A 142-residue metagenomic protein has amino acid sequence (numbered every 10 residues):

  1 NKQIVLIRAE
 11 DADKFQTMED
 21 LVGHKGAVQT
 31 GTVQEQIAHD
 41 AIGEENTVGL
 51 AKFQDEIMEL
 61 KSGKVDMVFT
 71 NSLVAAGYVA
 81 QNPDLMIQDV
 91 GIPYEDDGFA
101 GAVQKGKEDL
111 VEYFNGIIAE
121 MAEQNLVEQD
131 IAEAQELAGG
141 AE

Functional and structural regions predicted by a protein language model:
N1-I7, A76-I118, A138-E142: Periplasmic-binding protein-like
I4-L6, A27, G49, A100-A102 (+1 more regions): Soluble periplasmic/extracytoplasmic beta-strand elements of cell-envelope proteins
I7-G26: Flexible hinge/capping segments at coil-to-helix
R8-A9, G31-V33, K52-F53, F69-Y78 (+2 more regions): Beta->alpha turn/N-cap motifs
E19-D20, D40-A41, Q54-F69, L73 (+1 more regions): Short helices/loops that flank or line small-molecule/ion binding pockets
L21, L60-K61, G101, F114: Hydrophobic residues within well-ordered alpha-helices
K25, K64, N125: Conserved functional loop/turn residues at catalytic and ligand-binding sites
V33-L50, I87-P93, N115-E142: Ligand-binding clefts/hinges and TM-proximal coupling segments of bilobed small-molecule sensing domains
